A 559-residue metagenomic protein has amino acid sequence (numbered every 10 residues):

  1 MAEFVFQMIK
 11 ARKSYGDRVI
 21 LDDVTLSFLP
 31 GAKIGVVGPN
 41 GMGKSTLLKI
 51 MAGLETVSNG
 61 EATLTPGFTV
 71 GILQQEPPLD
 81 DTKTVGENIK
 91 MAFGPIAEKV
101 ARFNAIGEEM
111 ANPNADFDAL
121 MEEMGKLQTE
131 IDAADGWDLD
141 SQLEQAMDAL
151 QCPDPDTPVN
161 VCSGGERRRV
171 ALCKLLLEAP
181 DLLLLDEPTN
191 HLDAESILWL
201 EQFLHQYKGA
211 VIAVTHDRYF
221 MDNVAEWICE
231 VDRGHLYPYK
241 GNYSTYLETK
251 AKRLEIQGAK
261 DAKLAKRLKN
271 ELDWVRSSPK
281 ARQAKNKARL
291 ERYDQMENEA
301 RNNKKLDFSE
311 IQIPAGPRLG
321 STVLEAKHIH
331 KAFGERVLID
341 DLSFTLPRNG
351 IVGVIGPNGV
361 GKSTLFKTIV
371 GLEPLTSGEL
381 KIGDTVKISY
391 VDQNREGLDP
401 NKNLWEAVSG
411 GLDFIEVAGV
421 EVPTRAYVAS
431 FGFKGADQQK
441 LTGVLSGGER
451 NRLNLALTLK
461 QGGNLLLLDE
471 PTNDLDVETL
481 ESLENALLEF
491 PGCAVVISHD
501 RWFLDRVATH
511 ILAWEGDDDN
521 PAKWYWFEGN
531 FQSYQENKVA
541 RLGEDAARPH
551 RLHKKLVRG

Functional and structural regions predicted by a protein language model:
M1-A262, F308, Q312-G559: ABC ATP-binding cassette signature C-motif
T249-R282, N286-R292, M296-N303: Intracellular alpha-helical coupling/juxtamembrane segments of multi-pass membrane proteins
